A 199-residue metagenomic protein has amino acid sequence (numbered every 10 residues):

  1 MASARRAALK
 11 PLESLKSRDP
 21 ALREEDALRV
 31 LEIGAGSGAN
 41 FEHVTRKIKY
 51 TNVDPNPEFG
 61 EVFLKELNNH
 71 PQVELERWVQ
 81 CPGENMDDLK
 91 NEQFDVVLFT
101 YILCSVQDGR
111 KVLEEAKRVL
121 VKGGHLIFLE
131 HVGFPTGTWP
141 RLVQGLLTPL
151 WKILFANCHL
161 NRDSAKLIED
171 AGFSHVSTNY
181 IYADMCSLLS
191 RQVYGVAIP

Functional and structural regions predicted by a protein language model:
M1-L28, A39-H43: Conserved alpha-helix/loop element of class I SAM-dependent methyltransferases that forms part of the SAM/SAH-binding
R29-M86: Class I SAM-dependent methyltransferase SAM/SAH-binding core
K49, G123-L126: Short glycine-centered segments of the SAM/dcSAM-binding site in methyltransferase folds
E84-V97: A short acidic, Gly/Pro-enriched loop at the edge of an enzyme's catalytic core that lines a small-molecule cofactor
D95-D108: A short SAM/SAH-binding and catalytic strip from SAM-dependent methyltransferases
R110-K122: A short glycine-rich, Lys/Arg-flanked "PGG" loop and its adjoining helix->strand segment in the class I
L129-L188: C-terminal alpha-helical "lid/dimerization" subdomain adjacent to the S-adenosyl-L-methionine
Q192-P199: C-terminal lobe and adjacent flexible extensions of AdoMet/dcAdoMet transferase-like proteins
